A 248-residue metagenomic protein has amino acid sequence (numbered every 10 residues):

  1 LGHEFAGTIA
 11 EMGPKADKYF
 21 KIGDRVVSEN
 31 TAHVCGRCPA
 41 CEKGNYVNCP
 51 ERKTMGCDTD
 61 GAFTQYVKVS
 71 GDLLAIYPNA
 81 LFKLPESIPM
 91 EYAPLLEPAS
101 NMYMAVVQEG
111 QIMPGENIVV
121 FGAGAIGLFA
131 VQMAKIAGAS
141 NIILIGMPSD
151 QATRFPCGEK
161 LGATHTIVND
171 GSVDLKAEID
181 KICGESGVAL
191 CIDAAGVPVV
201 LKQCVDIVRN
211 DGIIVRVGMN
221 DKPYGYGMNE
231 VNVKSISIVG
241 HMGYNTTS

Functional and structural regions predicted by a protein language model:
L1-P39, P85-S87: Glycine-rich beta-strand-centered segment in the early N-terminal region that forms part of a ligand/cofactor-binding
A6, V26-S28, K68, V119 (+1 more regions): Hydrophobic beta-strand signal
C35-F121: NAD(P)H dinucleotide-binding glycine-rich loop of Rossmann-like/cofactor-binding domains, especially the beta1-alpha1
E86-S172, A177: Mid-domain Rossmann-like dinucleotide-binding core that forms the NAD(H)/NADP(H) cofactor-binding site
E116, G212-I213: Glycine-centered, small-residue-biased loops immediately flanking beta-strands in adenine/cofactor-binding cores
V173-K181, E185, D221-S248: C-terminal substrate-binding/catalytic core of Rossmann-like NAD(P)-dependent dehydrogenases/reductases
V208-R209: Helix-to-beta-strand junctions that scaffold the AdoMet/dcAdoMet cofactor pocket in Class I SAM-dependent enzymes
